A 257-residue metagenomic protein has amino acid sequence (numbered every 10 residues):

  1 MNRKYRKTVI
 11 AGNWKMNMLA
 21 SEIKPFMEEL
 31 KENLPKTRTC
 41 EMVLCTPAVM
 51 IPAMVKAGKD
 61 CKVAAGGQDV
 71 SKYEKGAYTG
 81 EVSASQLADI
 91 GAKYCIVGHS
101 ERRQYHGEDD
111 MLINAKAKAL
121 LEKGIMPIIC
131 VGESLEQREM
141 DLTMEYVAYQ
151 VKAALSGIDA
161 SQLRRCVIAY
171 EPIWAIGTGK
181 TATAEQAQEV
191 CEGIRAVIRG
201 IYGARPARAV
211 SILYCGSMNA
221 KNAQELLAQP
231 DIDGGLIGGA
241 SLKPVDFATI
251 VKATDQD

Functional and structural regions predicted by a protein language model:
M1-D257: Active-site loop-to-helix "anion-binding N-cap" substructures in soluble metabolic enzymes
